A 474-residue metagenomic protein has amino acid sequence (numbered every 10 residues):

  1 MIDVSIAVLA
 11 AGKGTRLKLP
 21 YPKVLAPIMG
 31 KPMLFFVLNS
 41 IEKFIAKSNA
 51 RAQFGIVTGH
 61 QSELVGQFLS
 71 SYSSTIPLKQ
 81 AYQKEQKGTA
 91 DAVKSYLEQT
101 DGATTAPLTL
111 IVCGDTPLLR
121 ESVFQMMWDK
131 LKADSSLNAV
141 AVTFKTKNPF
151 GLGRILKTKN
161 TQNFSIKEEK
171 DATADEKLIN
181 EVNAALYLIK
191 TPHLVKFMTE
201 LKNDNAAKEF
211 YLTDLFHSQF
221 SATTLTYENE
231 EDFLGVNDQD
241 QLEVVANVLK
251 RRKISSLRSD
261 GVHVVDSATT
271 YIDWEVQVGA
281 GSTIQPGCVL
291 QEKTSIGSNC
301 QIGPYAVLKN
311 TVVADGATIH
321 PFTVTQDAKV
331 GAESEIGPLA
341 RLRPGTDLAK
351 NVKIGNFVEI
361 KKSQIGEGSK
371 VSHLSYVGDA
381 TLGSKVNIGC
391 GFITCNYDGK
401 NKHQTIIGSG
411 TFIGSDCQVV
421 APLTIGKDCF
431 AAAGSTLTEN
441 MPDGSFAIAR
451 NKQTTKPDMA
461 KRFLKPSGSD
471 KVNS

Functional and structural regions predicted by a protein language model:
M1-L19: N-terminal nucleotide-binding beta1-loop-alpha1 segment
I2, N180-G279: Conserved alpha/beta core of the MobA/IspD/sugar-nucleotide pyrophosphorylase nucleotidyltransferase superfamily
I2-S5, P32-V112, L118-S122, D129 (+1 more regions): Conserved N-terminal catalytic core of the sugar/cofactor nucleotidyltransferase
A10, T58, C113, T143-F144: Short beta-strand/turn micro-motifs composed of small residues that flank or help shape donor/cofactor-binding pockets
G14-K18, L64, F150: Short N-terminal binding/cap micro-motifs at the start of the first secondary-structure element
P20-L38: Short catalytic helix/loop segments, enriched in acidic residues and glycine and frequently bearing histidine
E63, L119-A206, L215, F220-T223: Conserved core of the sugar-phosphate nucleotidyltransferase
H263-A449, Q453-T454: Structural signal for interior beta-strand "rungs" in well-ordered beta-sheet cores of soluble enzyme domains
